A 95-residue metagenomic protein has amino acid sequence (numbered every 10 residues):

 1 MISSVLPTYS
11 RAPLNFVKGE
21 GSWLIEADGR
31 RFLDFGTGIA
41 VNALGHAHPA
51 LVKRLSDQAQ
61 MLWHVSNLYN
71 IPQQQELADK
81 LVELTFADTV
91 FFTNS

Functional and structural regions predicted by a protein language model:
M1-E20, L62, Q74, K80: Active-site-adjacent loop/helix segments that line or gate small-molecule/cofactor pockets in enzymes
V5, L24-D28, A47-L51: N-proximal short alpha-helices
P13-D34: Active-site and channel-lining beta-strand-loop segments that bind or position nucleotide-derived/phosphorylated
R31-S95: Glycine-rich loop-to-alpha-helix module at the N-terminal edge of alpha/beta enzyme cores
